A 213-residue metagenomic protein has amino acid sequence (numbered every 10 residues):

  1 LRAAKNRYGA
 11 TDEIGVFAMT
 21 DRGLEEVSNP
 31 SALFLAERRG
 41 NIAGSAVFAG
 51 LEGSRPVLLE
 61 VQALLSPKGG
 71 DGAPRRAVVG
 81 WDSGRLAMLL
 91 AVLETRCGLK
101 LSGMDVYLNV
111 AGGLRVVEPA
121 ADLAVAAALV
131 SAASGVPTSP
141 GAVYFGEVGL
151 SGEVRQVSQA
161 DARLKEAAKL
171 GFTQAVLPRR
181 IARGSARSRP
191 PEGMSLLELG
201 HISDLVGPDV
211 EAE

Functional and structural regions predicted by a protein language model:
R2-E213: Peripheral, non-AAA+ core regions of ATP-driven protein-machinery
